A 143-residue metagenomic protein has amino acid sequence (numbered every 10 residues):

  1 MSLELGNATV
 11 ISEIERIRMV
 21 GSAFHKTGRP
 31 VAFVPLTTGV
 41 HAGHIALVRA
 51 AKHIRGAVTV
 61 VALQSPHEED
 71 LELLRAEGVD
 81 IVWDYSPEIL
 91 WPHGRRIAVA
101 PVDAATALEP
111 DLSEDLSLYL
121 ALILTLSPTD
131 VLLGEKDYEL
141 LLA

Functional and structural regions predicted by a protein language model:
S2-A143: Nucleotidyltransferase catalytic core that binds NTPs
